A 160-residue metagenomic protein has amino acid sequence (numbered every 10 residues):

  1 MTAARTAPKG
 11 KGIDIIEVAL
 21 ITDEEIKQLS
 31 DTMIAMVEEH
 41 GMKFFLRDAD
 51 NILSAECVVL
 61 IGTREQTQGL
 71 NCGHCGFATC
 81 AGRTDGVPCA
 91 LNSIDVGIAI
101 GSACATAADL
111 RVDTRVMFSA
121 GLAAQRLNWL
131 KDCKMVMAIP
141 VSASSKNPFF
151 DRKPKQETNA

Functional and structural regions predicted by a protein language model:
M1-A160: Acidic, surface-exposed loops and disordered segments
